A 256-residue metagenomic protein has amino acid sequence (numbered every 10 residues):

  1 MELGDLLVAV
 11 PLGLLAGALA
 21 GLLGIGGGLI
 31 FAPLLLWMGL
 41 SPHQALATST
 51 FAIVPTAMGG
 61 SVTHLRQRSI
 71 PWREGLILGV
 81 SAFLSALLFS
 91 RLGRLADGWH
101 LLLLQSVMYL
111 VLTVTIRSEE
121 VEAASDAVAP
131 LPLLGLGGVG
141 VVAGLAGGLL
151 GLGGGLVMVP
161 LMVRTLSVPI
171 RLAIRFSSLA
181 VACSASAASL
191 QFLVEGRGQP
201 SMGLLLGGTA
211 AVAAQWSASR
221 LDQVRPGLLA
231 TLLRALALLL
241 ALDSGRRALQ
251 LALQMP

Functional and structural regions predicted by a protein language model:
M1-A16, L34-M38, P42-H43, V62-A146 (+4 more regions): Juxtamembrane transmembrane-helix boundary motif
V10, L15-L29: Single transmembrane alpha-helix segments in multi-pass membrane proteins
L23-F31, G151-L161: Transmembrane helix boundary and interhelical junction motifs in multipass membrane proteins
P42-A47, I174, S178: Small-residue hotspots at the loop-to-helix junctions and early N-terminal turns of transmembrane alpha-helices
T48-T63, L112: Transmembrane alpha-helices of multi-pass small-molecule transport proteins
S49-I53, S177-V181, G203, G207: Short hydrophobic/aromatic, small-residue-rich stretches within specific transmembrane helices of secondary active
L149, A182-S189: Hydrophobic alpha-helical segments of membrane proteins
